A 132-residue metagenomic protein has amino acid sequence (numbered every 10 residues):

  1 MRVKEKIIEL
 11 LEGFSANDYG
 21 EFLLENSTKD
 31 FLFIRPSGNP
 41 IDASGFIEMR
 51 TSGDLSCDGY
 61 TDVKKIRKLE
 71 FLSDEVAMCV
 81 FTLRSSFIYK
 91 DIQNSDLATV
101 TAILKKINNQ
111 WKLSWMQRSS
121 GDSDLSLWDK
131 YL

Functional and structural regions predicted by a protein language model:
M1-K29, Y131-L132: Short, low-complexity N-terminal intrinsically disordered segments enriched in polar/charged residues
G20-S73: A solvent-exposed, acidic/Ser-Thr-rich amphipathic alpha-helical stretch
S27, L83-S85, Q117: Short beta-strand segments enriched in hydrophobic/aromatic residues within well-folded beta-rich domains
S37, K90-Q93: Short, solvent-exposed loop/turn segments at secondary-structure boundaries
D62-K64, V80-T82, N94-T101: Short, surface-exposed coil-to-beta transition loops
D74-S85: A short hydrophobic beta-strand element
S85-Y89, L104-K106: Beta-strand elements of well-folded, non-transmembrane domains
L97-K130: Short beta-strand edge/turn micro-motifs at domain boundaries
